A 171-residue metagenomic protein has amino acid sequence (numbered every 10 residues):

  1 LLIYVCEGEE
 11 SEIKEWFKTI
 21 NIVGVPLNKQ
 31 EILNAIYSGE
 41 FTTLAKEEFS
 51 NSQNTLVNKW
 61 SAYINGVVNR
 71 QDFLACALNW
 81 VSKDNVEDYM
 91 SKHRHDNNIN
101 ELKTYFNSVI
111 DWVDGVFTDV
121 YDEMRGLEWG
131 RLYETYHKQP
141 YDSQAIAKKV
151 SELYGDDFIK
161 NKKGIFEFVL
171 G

Functional and structural regions predicted by a protein language model:
L1-N100: Basic- and aromatic-enriched surface patches that contact anionic nucleotides/nucleic acids
Q71-G171: C-terminal subdomains that position terminal phosphate/3'-OH groups for nucleotidyl transfer/ligation, primarily on
